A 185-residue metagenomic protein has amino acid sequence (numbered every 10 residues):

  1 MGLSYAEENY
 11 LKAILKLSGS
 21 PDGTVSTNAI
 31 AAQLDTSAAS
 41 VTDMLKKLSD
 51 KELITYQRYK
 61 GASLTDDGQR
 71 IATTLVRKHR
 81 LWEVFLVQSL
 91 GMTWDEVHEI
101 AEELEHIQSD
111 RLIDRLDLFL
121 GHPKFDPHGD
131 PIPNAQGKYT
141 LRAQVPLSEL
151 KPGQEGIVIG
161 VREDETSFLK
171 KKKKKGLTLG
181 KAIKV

Functional and structural regions predicted by a protein language model:
G2-T36: N-terminal helix-turn-helix DNA-binding core of bacterial DNA-binding proteins
L45-K46: Short, hydrophobic-biased segments on the C-terminal half of alpha helices that form "recognition helices"
S49-Q57: A short, conserved structural fragment
K60-H79: Basic, amphipathic "hinge/linker" alpha-helix immediately C-terminal to the N-terminal HTH DNA-binding motif
K78-T93, E99-Q108, L112: All-alpha effector-binding/dimerization core of bacterial HTH-type transcriptional repressors
E105-V185: Mid-protein regulatory/catalytic core that forms ligand/cofactor-binding pockets and protein-protein interaction
